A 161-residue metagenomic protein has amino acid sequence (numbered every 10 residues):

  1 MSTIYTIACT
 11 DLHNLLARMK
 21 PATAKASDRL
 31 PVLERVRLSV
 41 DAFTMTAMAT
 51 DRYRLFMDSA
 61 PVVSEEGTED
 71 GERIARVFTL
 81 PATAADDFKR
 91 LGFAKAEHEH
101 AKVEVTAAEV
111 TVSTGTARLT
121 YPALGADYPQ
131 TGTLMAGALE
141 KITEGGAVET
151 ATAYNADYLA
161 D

Functional and structural regions predicted by a protein language model:
M1-D161: DNA polymerase processivity clamps
